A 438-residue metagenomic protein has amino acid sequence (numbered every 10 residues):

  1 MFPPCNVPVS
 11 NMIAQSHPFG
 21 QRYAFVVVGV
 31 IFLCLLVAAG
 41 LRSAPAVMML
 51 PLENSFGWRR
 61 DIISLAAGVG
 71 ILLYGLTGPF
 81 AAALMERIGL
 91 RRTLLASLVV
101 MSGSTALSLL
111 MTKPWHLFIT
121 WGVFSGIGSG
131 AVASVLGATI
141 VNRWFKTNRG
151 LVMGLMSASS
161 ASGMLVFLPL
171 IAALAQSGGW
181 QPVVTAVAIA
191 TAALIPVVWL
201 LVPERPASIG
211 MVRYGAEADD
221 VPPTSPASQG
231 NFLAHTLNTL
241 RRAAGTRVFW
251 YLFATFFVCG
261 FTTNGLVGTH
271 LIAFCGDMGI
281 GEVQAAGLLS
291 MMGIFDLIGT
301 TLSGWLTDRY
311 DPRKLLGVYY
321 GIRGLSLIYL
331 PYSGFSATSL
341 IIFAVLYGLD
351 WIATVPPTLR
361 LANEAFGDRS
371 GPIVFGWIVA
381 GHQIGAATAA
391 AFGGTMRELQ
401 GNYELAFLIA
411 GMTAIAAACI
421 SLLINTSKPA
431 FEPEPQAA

Functional and structural regions predicted by a protein language model:
L36, S104, H116-A131, F257 (+1 more regions): Hydrophobic core of transmembrane alpha-helices in multi-pass small-molecule transporters, especially MFS/SLC-type
P45-M49, R241-T300, A389: Extracytoplasmic gate region of multi-pass secondary transporters
L52, A131-F145, A353-F366: Intracellular juxtamembrane helix-capping segments at the cytosolic ends of symmetry-related transmembrane helices
L52-E53, L84-M85, V166, L170-G178 (+3 more regions): Interfacial helix-cap and linker-helix signal at transmembrane-aqueous boundaries of multi-pass secondary transporters
L76-W115, T307, R313: Conserved MFS/SLC helix-loop-helix module at the cytosolic interface between two early adjacent transmembrane helices
W121-A158: Cytoplasmic helix-loop-helix junction between adjacent transmembrane helices in 12-TM secondary transporters
M156-S208: Helix-loop-helix hairpin linking two adjacent transmembrane segments in secondary transporters
Q284, S290-D296, L302, T307-L361: C-terminal transmembrane helical hairpin of 12-TM major facilitator-type secondary transporters
